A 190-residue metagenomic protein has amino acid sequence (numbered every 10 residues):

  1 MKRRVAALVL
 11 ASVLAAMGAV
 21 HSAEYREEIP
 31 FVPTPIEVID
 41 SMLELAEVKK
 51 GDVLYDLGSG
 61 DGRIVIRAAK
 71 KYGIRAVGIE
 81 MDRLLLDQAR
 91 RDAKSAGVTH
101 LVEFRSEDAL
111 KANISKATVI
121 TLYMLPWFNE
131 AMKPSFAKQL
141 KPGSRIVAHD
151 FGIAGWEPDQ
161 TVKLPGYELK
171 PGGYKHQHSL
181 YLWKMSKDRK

Functional and structural regions predicted by a protein language model:
A7-A16: Bacterial N-terminal signal peptides
G18-K49: Class I SAM-dependent transferase core
G51-G60: Conserved class I S-adenosyl-L-methionine
G62-I66: Glycine-rich SAM-binding Motif I of class I
R75-E80: Conserved SAM-binding motif I beta-strand of class I
R83-K116: S-adenosyl-L-methionine
S115-A131: A short SAM/SAH-binding and catalytic strip from SAM-dependent methyltransferases
W127-K190: C-terminal substrate-binding/active-site "lid" region of AdoMet-derived donor-dependent transferases
